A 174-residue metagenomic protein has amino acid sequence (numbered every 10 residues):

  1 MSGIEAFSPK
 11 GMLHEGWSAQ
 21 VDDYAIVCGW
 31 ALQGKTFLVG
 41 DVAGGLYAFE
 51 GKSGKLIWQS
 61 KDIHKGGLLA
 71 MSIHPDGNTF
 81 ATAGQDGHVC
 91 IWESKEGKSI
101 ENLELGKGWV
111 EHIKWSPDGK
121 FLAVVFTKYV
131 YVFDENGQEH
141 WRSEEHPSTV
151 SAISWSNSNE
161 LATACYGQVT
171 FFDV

Functional and structural regions predicted by a protein language model:
M1-V174: WD40-repeat beta-propeller superdomains and closely related acidic/aromatic-rich repeat-like regions
